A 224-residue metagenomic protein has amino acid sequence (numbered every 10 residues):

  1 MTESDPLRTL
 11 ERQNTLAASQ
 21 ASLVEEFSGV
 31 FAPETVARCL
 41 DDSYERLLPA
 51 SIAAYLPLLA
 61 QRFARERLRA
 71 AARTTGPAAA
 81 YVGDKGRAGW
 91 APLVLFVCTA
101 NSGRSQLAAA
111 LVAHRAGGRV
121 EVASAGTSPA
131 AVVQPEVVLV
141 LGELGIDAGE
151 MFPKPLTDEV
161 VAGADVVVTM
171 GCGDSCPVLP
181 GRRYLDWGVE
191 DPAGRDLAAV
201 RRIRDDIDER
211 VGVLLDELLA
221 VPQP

Functional and structural regions predicted by a protein language model:
M1-P6, N14, A18, F31 (+2 more regions): Basic, alpha-helical nucleic-acid-binding regions used in initiation and control of genome expression
D5, C176-P224: Phosphate-binding/catalytic loops
P33-D41: Short, well-structured alpha-helical segments
L48-V97: Long amphipathic N-terminal alpha/beta scaffold segment
A78-D158: Conserved active-site segments centered on acidic
A100-S102, C172-S175: Short glycine-rich anion-binding loops that position phosphate/pyrophosphate groups of nucleotides and phosphorylated
V161-G163: Alpha-helix C-terminal capping/helix-to-coil transition sites in glycosyltransferase folds
